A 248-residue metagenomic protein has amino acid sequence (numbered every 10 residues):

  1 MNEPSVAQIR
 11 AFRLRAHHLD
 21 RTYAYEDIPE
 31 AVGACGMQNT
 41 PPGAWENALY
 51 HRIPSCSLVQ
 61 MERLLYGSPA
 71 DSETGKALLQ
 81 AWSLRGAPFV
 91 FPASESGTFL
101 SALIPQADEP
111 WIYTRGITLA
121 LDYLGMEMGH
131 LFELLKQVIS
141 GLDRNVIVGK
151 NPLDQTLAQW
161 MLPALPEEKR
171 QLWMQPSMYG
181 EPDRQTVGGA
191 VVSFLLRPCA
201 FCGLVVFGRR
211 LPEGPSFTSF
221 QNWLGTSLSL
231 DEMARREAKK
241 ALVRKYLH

Functional and structural regions predicted by a protein language model:
M1-P182, G188: Phosphate-backbone binding and catalysis cores of DNA-processing enzymes
M174-H248: Loop-centered beta-sheet repeat module
